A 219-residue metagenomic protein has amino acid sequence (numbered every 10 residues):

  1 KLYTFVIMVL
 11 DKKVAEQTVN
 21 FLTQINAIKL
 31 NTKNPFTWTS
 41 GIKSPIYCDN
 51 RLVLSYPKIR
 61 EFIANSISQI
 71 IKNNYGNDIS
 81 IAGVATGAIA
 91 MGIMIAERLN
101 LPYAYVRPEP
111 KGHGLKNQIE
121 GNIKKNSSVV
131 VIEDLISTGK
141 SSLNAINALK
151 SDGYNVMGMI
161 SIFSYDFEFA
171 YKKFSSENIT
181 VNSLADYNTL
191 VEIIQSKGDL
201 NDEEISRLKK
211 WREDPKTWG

Functional and structural regions predicted by a protein language model:
K1-I7: Short, Lys/Arg-enriched N-terminal segments with co-localized hydrophobic residues within the first ~10-30 amino acids
V9-F21, N147-G219: PRPP-dependent phosphoribosyltransferase catalytic core
V9-N74: Active-site-facing substrate-recognition patch
F62-I71, G83-A88, M94, L99: A glycine-rich, hydrophobic loop/mini-helix early in the fold
I67-I79, I146, K150-D152: Phosphate/pyrophosphate-binding loops at sites that engage ATP/ADP/AMP, CoA/4′-phosphopantetheine, polyphosphate
G76-A85, I160: Short glycine-rich phosphate-binding loop at a beta-alpha junction
M91-V130, T138-N144: Short, glycine/charge-rich flexible loops or terminal/linker lids adjacent to PRPP-binding catalytic cores
